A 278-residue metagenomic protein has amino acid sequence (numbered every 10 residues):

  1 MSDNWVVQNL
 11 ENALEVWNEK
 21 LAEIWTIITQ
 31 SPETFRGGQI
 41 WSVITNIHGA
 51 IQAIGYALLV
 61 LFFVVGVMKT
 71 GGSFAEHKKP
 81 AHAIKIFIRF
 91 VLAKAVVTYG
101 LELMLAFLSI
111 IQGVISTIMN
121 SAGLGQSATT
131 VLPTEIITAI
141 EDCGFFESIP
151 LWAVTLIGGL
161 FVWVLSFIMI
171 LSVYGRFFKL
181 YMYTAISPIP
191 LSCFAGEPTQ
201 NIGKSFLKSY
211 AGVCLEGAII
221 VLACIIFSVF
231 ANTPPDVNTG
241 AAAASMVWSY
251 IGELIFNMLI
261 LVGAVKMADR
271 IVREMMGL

Functional and structural regions predicted by a protein language model:
M1-L10, P80-G100, G203-V213: Alpha-helical transmembrane segments and their helix-start/interface "positive-inside/aromatic belt" motifs in integral
M1-L58: Binding/recognition "hotspot" determinant
E23-T26, H82-R89, S116, N120 (+4 more regions): Short amphipathic alpha-helical coupling elements at transmembrane boundaries
I44-Q52, I84-I88, L92, E141 (+5 more regions): Alpha-helical membrane-interface segments at transmembrane helix boundaries
A53-V65, V162, L180: Hydrophobic alpha-helical transmembrane segments
L58-K94, I186-Q200: Hydrophobic transmembrane alpha-helix segments characteristic of membrane transport and insertion machinery
K94-I186, C224-G277: Non-cytosolic segments of integral membrane proteins
L191-K208, G240, I271-M275: Alpha-helical transmembrane segments
